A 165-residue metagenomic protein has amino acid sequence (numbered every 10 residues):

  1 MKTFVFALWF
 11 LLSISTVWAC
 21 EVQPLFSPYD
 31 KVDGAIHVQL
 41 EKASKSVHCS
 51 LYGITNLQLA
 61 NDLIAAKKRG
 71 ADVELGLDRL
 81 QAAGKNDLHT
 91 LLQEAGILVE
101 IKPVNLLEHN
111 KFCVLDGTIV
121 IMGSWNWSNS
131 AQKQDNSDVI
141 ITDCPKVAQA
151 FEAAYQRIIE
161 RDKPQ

Functional and structural regions predicted by a protein language model:
V5-T16: Bacterial N-terminal signal peptides
A19-K42: Short N-terminal segments immediately surrounding and downstream of signal-peptide cleavage
Q23, H48-S50, E74-L77, E100 (+2 more regions): Structural recognition of the beta-strand scaffold that forms the well-ordered cores of secreted hydrolase catalytic
Q23-F26, C49-Y52, K67, F112 (+3 more regions): Aromatic/pi-system hotspot detector in well-structured domains
V38-I97: Primarily the HKD phosphodiesterase
E41-K42, K68, L92-Q93, N105-E108 (+2 more regions): Extracellular/periplasmic catalytic domains that process cell-envelope and extracellular macromolecules
G53-L57, R79-A83, N105-L107, I119-V120 (+2 more regions): Solvent-exposed loop/turn segments at secondary-structure junctions within structured extracellular/periplasmic domains
I119-Q165: Signature of lipid phosphatidyltransferase scaffolds
